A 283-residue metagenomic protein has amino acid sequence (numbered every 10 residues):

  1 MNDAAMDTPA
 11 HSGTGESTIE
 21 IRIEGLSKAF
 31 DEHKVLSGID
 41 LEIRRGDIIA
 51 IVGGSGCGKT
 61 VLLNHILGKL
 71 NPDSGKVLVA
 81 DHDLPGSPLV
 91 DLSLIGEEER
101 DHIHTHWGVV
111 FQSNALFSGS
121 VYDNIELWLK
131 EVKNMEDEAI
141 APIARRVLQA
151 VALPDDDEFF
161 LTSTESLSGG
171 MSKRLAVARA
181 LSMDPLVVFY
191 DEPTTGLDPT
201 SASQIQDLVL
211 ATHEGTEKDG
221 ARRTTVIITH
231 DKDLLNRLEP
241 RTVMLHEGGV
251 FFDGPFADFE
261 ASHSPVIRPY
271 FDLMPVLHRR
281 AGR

Functional and structural regions predicted by a protein language model:
L67: Helix-to-loop junction immediately C-terminal to a conserved catalytic motif
K76-H102: ABC ATPase NBD Q-loop/coupling interface
E138-E158: Conserved ABC ATPase "signature" region
S163-L167, M171: Conserved ABC ATPase signature
D184: Conserved catalytic motifs of ABC-family nucleotide-binding domains
V188-D191: Catalytic Walker B motif of ABC-type/P-loop ATPase nucleotide-binding domains
S203-D219: Helical segment within the ABC ATPase nucleotide-binding domain
